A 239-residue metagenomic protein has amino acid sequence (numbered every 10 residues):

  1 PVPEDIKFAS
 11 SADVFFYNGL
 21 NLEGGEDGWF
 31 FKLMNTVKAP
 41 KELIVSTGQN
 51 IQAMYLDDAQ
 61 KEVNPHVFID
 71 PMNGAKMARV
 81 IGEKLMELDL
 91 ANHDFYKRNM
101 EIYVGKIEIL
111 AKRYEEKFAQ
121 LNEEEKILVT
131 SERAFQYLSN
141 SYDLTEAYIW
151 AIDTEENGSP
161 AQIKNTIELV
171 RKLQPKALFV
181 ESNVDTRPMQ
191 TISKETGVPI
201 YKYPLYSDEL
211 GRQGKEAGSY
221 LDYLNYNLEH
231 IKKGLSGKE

Functional and structural regions predicted by a protein language model:
P1-E239: Extracytoplasmic metal-acquisition and chelation regions
